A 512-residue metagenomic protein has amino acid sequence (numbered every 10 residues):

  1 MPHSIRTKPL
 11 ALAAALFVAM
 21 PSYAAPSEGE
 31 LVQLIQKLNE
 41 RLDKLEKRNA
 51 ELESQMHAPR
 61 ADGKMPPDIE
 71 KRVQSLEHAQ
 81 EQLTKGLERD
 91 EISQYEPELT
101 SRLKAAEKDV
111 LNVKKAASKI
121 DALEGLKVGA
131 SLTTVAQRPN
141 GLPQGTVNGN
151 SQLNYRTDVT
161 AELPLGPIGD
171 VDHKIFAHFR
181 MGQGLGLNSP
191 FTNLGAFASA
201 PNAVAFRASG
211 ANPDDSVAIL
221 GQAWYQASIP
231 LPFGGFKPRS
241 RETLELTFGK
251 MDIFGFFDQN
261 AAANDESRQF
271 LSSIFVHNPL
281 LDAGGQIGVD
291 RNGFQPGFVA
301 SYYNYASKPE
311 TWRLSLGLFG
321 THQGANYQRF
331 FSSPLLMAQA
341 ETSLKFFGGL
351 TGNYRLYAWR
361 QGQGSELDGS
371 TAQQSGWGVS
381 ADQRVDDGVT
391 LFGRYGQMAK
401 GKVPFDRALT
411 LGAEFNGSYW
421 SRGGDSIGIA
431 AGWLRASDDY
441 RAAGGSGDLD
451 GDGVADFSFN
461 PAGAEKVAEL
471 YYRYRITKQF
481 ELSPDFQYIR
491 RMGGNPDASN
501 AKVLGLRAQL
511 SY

Functional and structural regions predicted by a protein language model:
P2, A14-L16, S22-N148, E162-K174 (+1 more regions): N-terminal periplasmic/intermembrane-space "pro-region" immediately following the signal or transit peptide
S118, T160-E162, W224-Q226, V299-S301 (+5 more regions): Outer-membrane beta-barrel architecture
A130-A136, A177-M181, L246-K250, L314-G320 (+8 more regions): Transmembrane beta-barrel strands of outer-membrane/channel proteins
L163-P167, A227-I229, K250, Y302-N304 (+7 more regions): Residue-level signature of outer-membrane beta-barrel architecture
P167-I175, P232-F233, S307-L314, F347-Y354 (+3 more regions): Repeated loop/turn-to-beta-strand initiation elements of outer-membrane beta-barrel proteins
P190-W224, P232-L335, G445-A455, N460: Surface-exposed coil loops of outer-membrane beta-barrel proteins
P309, L336-D456, A462, K466 (+1 more regions): Detector for outer-membrane/organellar transmembrane beta-barrel domains, recognizing the amphipathic beta-strand
N500-Y512: Outer-membrane beta-barrel "beta-signal"
